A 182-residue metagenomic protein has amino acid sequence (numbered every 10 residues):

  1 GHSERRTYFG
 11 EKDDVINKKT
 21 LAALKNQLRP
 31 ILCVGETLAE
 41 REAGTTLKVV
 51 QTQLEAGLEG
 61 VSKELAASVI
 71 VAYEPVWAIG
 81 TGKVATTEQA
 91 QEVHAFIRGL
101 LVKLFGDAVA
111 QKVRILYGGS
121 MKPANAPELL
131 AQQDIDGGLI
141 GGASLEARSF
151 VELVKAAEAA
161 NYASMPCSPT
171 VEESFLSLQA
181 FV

Functional and structural regions predicted by a protein language model:
G1-C167, F175-V182: Active-site loop-to-helix "anion-binding N-cap" substructures in soluble metabolic enzymes
